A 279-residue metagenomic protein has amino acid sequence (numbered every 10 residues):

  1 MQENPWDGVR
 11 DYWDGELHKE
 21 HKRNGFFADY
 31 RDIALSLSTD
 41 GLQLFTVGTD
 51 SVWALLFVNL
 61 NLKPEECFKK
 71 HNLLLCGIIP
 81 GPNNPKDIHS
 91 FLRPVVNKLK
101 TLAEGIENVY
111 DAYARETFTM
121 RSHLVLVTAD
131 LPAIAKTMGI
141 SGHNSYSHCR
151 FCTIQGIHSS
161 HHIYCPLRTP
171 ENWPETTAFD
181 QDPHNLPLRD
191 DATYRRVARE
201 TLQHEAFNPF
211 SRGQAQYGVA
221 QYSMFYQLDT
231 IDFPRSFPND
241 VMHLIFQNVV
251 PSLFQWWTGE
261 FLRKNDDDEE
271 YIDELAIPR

Functional and structural regions predicted by a protein language model:
M1-G41, T101-R279: Charged (Asp/Glu and Lys/Arg) segments that form or flank catalytic channels of large polymer- and nucleotide-handling
D11-H18, F27-G81, I154: Acidic, metal-ligating active-site segments
D29, S36, S51, P85-H89 (+2 more regions): Generic alpha-helical scaffold signal
F45-V47, E65, G81-D87, P132-A135 (+2 more regions): Residues in flexible loops and secondary-structure boundaries
G48-V52, F57, F68-H71, I88-L92 (+3 more regions): Short coil/turn segments at secondary-structure boundaries
N59-N108, S160, W173: Compact, glycine/acidic-enriched structural inserts
